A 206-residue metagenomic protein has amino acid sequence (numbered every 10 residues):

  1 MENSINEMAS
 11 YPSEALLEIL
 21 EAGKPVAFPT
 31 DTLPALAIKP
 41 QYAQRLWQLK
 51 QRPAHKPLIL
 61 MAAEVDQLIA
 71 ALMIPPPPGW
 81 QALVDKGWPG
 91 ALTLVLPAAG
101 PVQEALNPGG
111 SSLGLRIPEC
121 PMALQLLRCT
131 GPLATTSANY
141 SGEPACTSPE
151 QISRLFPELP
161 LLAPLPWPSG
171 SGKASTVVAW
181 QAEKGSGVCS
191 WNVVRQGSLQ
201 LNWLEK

Functional and structural regions predicted by a protein language model:
M1-K206: Active-site-adjacent structural elements in enzyme catalytic cores
